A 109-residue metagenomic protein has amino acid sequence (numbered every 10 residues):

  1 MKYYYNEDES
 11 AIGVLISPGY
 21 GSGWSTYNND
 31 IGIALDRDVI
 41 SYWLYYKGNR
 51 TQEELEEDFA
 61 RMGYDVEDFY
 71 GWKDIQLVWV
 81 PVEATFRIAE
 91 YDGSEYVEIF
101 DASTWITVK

Functional and structural regions predicted by a protein language model:
M1-K109: Catalytic phosphate/metal-binding cores of nucleic-acid and nucleotide-processing enzymes, i.e., regions that mediate
